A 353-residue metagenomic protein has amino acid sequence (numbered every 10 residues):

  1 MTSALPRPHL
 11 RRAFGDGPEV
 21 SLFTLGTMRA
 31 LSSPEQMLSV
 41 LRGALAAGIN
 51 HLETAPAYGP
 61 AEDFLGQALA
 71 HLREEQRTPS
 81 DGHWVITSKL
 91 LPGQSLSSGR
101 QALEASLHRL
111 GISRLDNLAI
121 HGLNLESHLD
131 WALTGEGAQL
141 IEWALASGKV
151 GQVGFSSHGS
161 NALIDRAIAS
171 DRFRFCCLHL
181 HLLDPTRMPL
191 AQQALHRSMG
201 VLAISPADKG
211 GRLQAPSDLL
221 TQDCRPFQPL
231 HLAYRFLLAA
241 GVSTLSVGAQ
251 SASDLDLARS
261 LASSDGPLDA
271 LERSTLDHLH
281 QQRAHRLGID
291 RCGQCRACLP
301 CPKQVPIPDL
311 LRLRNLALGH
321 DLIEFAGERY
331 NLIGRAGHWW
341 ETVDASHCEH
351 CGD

Functional and structural regions predicted by a protein language model:
M1-H83: N-terminal binding-site loop/beta-alpha segment at the start of enzyme catalytic domains that lines or forms
R11, L41, E62, G66-L69 (+7 more regions): Generic structural signal for well-ordered alpha-helices, preferentially at hydrophobic/aromatic core positions
P18-F23, G48-H51, R77-W84, I112-D116 (+4 more regions): Short, well-ordered coil/turn segments that N-cap beta-strands
T24, G154, C177, S246 (+1 more regions): Structured core elements
L25, L52, L65, I86 (+9 more regions): Conserved, mostly hydrophobic/aromatic
R29, E35, Q94-A203, D208 (+3 more regions): Glycine/proline-rich, positively charged, aromatic-decorated active-site loop/lid region on the catalytic face
L45, I49-E53, E75-Q76, P189-D353: Structured C-terminal cap/extension of enzyme domains
G82-W84, R172-L180, G266-R273: Short hydrophobic/aromatic-enriched beta-strand-loop microsegments
